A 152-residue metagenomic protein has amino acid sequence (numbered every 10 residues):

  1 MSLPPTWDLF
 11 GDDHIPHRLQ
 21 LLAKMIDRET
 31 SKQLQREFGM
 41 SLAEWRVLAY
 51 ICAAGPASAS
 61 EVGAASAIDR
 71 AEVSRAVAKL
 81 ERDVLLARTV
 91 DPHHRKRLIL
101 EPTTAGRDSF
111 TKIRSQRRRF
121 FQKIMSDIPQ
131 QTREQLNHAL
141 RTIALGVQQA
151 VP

Functional and structural regions predicted by a protein language model:
M1-D8, Q130-P152: C-terminal regulatory/oligomerization modules of transcriptional regulators
M1-F38: N-terminal leader segment of winged-helix/HTH proteins
P16, Q20, K24, A67 (+3 more regions): Short amphipathic alpha-helical segments with heptad-repeat character
K24, R28-E72, P152: N-terminal helix-turn-helix DNA-binding core of bacterial DNA-binding proteins
I26, Q33, S66, S109 (+2 more regions): Alpha-helical linker/hinge and terminal dimerization helices associated with HTH transcriptional regulators
A49, R75, H138: DNA-binding alpha-helical recognition surfaces that contact promoter or target DNA
A49-A53, R114, R141: Short, locally clustered residues in the helix-turn-helix/winged-helix DNA-binding domain
A78-H138: Charged, amphipathic alpha-helical coiled-coil/dimerization segments
